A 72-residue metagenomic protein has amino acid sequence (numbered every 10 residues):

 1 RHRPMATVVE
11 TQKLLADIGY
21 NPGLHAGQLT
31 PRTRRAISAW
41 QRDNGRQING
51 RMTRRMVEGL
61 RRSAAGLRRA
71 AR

Functional and structural regions predicted by a protein language model:
R1-R72: Cell-envelope/ECM-targeting effectors and their regulatory/trafficking segments
